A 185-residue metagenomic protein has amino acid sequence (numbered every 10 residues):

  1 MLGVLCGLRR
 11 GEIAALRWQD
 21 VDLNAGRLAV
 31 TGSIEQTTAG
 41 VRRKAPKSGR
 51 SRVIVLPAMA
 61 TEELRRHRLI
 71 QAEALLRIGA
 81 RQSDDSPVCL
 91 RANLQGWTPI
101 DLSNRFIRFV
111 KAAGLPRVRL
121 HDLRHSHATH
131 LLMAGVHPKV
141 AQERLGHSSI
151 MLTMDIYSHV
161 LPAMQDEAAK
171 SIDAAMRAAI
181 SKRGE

Functional and structural regions predicted by a protein language model:
M1-I34, K139: Short, charged phosphate-coordinating catalytic segments
V4, L8, R50, H147 (+1 more regions): Gly/Ser/Thr-rich helix-start
C6, I54, L69-P87, R91-E143 (+2 more regions): Short, basic (Lys/Arg/His-rich) helix/loop patches that form interaction surfaces in the mid-to-C-terminal regions
A15-D20, A74-L76, G184: Short small/polar-residue motifs
A15-V21, Q142-S148, I156-S158: A short, basic/aromatic helix-end/turn motif that makes direct DNA contacts
R17, R50-R52, D85: Residues that flank catalytic or metal-binding motifs in active/ligand-binding sites
A25, Q36-A60, R66, I70-A74 (+5 more regions): C-terminal secondary-structure termini that scaffold catalytic or DNA-interacting sites
R27-A29, A60-E63, L102-I107, A128-T129 (+4 more regions): Generic alpha-helical hydrophobic packing signal
